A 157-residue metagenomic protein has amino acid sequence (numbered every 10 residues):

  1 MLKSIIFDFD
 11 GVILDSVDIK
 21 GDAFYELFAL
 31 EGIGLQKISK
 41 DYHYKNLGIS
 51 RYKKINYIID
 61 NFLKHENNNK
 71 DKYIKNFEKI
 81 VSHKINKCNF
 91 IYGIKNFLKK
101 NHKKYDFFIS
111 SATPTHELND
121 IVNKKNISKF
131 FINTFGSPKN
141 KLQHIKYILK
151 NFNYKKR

Functional and structural regions predicted by a protein language model:
M1-D41: Active-site neighborhood of HAD-like aspartate-dependent phosphohydrolases
S4, L142-R157: Conserved Lys-Pro-Asp/Glu-containing loop-to-beta segment of HAD-superfamily phosphomonoesterases, centered on
I19, S50, N89-G93, T113-P114 (+1 more regions): Short beta->alpha linker loops
G21, Y25, G48-N56, K70 (+4 more regions): An amphipathic alpha-helix signature
E26-A29, S50-E66, I121, I148: Helix-loop "lid/cap" segments that line or gate small-molecule binding pockets
Y42-H43, D71, I127-K141: A short, structured active-site edge motif that brings together acidic residues
I59-N96, Y105: Metal-dependent phosphoesterase signature
I94-V122, T134-S137: Substrate-recognition element of Asp-dependent hydrolases with the DxDx(T/V) motif
